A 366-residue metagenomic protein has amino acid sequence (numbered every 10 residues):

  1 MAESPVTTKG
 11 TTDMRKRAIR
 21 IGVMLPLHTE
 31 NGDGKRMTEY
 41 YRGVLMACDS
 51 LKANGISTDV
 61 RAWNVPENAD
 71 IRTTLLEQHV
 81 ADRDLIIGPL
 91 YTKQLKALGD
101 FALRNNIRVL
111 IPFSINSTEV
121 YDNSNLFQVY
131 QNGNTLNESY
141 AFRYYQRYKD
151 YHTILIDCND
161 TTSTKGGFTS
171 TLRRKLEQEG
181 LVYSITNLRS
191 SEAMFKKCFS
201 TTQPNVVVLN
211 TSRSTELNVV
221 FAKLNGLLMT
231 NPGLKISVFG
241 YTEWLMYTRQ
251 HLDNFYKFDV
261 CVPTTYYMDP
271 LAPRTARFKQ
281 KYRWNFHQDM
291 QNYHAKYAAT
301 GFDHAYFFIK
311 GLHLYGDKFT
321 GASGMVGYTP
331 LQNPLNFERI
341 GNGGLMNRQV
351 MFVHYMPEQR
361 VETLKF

Functional and structural regions predicted by a protein language model:
M1-F366: Extracytosolic ligand-binding ectodomains
